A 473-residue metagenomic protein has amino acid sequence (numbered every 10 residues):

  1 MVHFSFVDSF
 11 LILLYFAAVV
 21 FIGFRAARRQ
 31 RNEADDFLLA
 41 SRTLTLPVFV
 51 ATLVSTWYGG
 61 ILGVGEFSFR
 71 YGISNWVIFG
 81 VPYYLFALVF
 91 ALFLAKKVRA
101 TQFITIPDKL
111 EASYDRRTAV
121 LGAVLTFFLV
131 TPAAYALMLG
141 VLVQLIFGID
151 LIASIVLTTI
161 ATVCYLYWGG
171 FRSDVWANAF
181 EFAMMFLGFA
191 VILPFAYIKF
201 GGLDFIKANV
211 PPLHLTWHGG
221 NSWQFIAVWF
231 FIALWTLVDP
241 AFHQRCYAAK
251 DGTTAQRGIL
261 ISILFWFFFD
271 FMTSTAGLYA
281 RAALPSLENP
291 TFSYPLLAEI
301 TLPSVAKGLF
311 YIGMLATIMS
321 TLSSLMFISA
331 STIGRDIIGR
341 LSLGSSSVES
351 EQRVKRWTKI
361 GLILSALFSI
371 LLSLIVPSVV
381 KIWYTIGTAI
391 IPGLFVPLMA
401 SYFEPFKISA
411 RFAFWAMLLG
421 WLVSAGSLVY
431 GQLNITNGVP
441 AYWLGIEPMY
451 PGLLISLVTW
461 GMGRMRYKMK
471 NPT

Functional and structural regions predicted by a protein language model:
M1-T473: Membrane-embedded helix-loop-helix hairpins and adjacent transmembrane boundary segments in multi-pass transporters
